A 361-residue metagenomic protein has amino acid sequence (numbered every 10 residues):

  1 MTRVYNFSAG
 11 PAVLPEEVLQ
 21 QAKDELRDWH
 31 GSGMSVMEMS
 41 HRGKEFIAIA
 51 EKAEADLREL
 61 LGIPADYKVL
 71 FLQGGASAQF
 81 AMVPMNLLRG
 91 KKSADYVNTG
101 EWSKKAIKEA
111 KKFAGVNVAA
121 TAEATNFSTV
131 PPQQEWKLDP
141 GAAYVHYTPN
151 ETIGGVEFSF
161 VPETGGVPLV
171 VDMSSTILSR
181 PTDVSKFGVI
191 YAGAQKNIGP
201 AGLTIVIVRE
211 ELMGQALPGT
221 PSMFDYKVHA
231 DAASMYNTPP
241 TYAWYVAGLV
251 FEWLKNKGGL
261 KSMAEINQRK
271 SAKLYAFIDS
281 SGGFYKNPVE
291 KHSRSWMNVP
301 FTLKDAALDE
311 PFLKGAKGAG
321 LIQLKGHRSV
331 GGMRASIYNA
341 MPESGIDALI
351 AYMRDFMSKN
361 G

Functional and structural regions predicted by a protein language model:
T2-V4, G318, H327, G331-G361: PLP-dependent enzyme catalytic core of the Aspartate aminotransferase-like
R3-E54: A glycine-/small-polar-enriched, mobile loop at the entrance of the PLP active site in fold-type I
G10, A110, T121-I177: Active-site phosphate-binding strand-loop segment of PLP-dependent enzymes
P15, A194-Y275, E290, K359-G361: Active-site C-terminal subdomain of aminotransferase-like
G33-Q79, N86, E101, E109: Conserved N-terminal alpha-helix of the aminotransferase class I/II PLP-enzyme fold
S77-V145: PLP-dependent aminotransferase-like
V170, V184-Q195: Conserved active-site segment immediately N-terminal to the catalytic lysine that forms the internal aldimine
Y285-A316: Conserved PLP-binding catalytic core of the aspartate aminotransferase-like
